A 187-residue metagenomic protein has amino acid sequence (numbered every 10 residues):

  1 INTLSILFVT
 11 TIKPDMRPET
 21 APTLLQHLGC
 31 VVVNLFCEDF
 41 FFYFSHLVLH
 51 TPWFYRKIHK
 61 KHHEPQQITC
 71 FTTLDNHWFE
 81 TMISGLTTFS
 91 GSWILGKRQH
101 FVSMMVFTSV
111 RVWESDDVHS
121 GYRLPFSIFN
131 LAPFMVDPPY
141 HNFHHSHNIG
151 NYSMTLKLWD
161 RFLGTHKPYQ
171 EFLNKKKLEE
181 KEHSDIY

Functional and structural regions predicted by a protein language model:
L4-C37: Juxtamembrane helix-loop-helix connectors linking adjacent transmembrane helices in multi-pass membrane enzymes
S5-K13, F42-H50, S92, E114 (+2 more regions): Membrane-water interface at transmembrane helix exits
P18-A21, L25, C37-Q67: Membrane-interface loops
L28, V32, F44-S45, D75-W78: Hydrophobic alpha-helical transmembrane segments of multi-pass membrane proteins
V31-F42, V106-S115: Alpha-helical transmembrane segments of multi-pass membrane proteins
P52-Y187: Cytosolic/stromal cytosol-facing helical appendages immediately following the last transmembrane segment
